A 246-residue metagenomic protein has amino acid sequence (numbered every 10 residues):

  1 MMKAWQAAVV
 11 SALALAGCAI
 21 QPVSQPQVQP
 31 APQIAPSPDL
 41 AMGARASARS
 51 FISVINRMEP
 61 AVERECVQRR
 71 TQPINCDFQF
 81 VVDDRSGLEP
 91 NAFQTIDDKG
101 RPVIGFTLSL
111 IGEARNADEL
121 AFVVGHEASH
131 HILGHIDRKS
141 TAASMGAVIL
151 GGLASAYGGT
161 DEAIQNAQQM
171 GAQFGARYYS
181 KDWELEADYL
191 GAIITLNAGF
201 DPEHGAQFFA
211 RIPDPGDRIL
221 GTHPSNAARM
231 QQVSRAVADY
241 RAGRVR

Functional and structural regions predicted by a protein language model:
M1-V9: Bacterial N-terminal signal peptides that target proteins for export
A14-G17: C-terminal motif of bacterial Sec signal peptides marking the signal peptidase cleavage site
I20-M145, N197-A198, R218-L220, R241 (+1 more regions): Peri-catalytic and regulatory segments of divalent metal-dependent proteins
I52, N56, D188-Y189, Q231: Generic alpha-helical structural signal
R70, D201-D217: Charge-dense, low-complexity polyampholytic segments
H135-N166, A206-F209: Post-HEXXH active-site segment of zinc metalloproteases
G158-H204: Metalloprotease/metallohydrolase-associated module, dominated by Zn2+-dependent proteases
A210-R246: Extracytoplasmic and endomembrane cell-envelope/extracellular-matrix remodeling and assembly machinery
